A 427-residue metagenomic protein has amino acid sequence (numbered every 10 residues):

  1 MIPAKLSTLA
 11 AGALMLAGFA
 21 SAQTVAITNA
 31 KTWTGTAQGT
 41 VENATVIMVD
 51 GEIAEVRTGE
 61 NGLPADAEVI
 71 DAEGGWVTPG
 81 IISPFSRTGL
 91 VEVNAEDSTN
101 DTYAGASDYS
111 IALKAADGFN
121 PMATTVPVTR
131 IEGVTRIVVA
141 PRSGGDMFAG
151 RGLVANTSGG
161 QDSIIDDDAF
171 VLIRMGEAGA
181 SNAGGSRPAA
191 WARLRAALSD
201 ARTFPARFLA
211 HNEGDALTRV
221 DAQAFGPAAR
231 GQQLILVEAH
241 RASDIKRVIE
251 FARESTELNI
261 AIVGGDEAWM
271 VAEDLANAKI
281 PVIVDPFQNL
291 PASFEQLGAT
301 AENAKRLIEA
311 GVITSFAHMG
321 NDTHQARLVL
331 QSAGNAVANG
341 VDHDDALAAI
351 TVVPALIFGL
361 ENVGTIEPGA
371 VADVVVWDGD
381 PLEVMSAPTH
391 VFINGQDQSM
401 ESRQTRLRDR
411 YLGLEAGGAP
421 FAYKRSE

Functional and structural regions predicted by a protein language model:
M1-A10: Bacterial N-terminal signal peptides that target proteins for export
G12, A17-F19: N-terminal signal peptide c-region/cleavage motif recognized by signal peptidases
V25-I27, L63-A116: Replace "His-x-His-based motif
A30, T34, V41-A44, P368-Y411: C-terminal cap of metal-dependent C-N hydrolases
T36-T78: Histidine-rich, glycine-flanked metal-binding segment
V93-A95, N100-A104, I111-A112, L234 (+3 more regions): His/Asp/Glu-enriched, well-ordered alpha-helical/loop segment that forms or immediately abuts the divalent-metal
M122-T125, R130-N259, A387, A422-E427: Polyanionic/metal-chelating signatures
A252-N259, A276-I283, G311-I313: Glycine-enriched alpha-helix->loop->beta-strand junction motifs that scaffold or abut catalytic
